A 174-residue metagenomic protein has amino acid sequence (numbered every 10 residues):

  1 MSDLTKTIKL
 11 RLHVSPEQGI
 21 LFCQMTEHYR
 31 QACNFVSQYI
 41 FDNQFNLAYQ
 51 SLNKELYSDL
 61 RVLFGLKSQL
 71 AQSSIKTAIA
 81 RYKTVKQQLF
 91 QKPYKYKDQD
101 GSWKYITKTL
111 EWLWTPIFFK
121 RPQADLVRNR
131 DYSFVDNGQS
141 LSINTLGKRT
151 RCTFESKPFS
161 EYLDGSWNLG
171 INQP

Functional and structural regions predicted by a protein language model:
M1-P174: Nucleic-acid substrate recognition interfaces
